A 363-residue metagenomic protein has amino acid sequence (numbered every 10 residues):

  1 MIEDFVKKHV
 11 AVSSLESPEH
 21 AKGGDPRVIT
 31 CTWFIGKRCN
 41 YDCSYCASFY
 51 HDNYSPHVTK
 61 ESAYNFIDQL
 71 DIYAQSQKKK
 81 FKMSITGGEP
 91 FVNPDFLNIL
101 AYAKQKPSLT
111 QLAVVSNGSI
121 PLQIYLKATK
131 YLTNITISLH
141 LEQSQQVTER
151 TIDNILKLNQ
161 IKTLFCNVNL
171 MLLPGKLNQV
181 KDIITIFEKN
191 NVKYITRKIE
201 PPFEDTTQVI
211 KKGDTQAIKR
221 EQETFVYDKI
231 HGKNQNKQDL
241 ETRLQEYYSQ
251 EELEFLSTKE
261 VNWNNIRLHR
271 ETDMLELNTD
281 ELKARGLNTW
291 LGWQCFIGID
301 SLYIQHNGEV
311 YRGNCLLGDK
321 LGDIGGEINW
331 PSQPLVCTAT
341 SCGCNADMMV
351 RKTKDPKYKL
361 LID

Functional and structural regions predicted by a protein language model:
M1-I29, F49, T289-F296, S301-Y303 (+1 more regions): Flexible mid-to-C-terminal extensions adjoining Fe-S/redox cofactors in radical SAM and related proteins
I2-V114, I120-I124: Conserved alpha-helical substructure of the radical SAM core
N40, P90, S119-I120, E142 (+5 more regions): Short, solvent-exposed loop/turn segments at secondary-structure junctions
N53-S55, V92-P94, Q123, Q145 (+3 more regions): Short catalytic/ligand-binding loop motif for oxyanion handling, primarily in non-cytosolic enzymes, centered on
I67-I85, N93-F187, K193-R197: Radical SAM/AdoMet-radical enzyme domain recognition
K82, N134, Q146-L275: Conserved C-terminal portion of the radical SAM core fold that forms the substrate/S-adenosylmethionine-binding
Q245, Q250-G318: C-terminal accessory regions of radical SAM enzymes
